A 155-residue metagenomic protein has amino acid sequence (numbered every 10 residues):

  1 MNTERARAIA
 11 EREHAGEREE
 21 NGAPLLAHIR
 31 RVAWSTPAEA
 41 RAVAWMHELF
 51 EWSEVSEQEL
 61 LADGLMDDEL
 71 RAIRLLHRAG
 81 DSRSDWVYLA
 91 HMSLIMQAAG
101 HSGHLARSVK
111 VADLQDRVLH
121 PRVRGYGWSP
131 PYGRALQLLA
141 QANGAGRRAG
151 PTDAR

Functional and structural regions predicted by a protein language model:
M1-R155: Active-site helical microenvironments for divalent-metal-assisted chemistry
